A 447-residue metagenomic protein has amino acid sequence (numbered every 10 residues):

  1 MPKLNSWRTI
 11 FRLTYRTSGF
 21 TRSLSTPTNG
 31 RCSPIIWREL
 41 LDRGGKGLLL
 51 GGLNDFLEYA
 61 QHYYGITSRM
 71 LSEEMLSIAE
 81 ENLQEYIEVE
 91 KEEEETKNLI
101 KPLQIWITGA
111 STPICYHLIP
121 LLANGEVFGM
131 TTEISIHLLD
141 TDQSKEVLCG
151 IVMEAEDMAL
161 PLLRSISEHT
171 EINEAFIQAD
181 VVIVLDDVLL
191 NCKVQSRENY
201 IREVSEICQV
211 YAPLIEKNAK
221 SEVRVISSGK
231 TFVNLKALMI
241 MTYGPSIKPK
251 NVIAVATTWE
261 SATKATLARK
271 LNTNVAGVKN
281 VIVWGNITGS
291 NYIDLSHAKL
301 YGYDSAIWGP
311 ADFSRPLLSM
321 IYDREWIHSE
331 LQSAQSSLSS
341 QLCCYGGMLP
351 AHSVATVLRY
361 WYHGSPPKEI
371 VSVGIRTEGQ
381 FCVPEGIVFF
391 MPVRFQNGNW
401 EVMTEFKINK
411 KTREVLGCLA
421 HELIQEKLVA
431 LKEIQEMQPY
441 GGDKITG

Functional and structural regions predicted by a protein language model:
M1-R8: Local sequence-structure signature of Cys/Sec-based thiol-disulfide redox active-site neighborhoods
S18-R38, K46-G47, L53-N54: Structural micro-motif
R38-S72: Non-catalytic, surface beta->alpha helical segment in thiol-disulfide oxidoreductase systems
S111, I119: N-terminal Rossmann NAD(P)H-binding glycine-rich loop of SDR-like oxidoreductase domains
N124-S167, N173-E174: Glycine-rich phosphate-binding loop and adjoining beta1-alpha1-beta2 segment of Rossmann-like nucleotide-binding folds
Q178-D180: An anion/phosphate-binding loop that grips the pyrophosphate of nucleotide cofactors and donors
R197-A268: Rossmann-like NAD(P)(H) cofactor-binding subdomain of soluble oxidoreductases
Y243-I253, W259-G447: C-terminal substrate-binding/catalytic lobe of Rossmann-fold NAD(P)-dependent dehydrogenases
